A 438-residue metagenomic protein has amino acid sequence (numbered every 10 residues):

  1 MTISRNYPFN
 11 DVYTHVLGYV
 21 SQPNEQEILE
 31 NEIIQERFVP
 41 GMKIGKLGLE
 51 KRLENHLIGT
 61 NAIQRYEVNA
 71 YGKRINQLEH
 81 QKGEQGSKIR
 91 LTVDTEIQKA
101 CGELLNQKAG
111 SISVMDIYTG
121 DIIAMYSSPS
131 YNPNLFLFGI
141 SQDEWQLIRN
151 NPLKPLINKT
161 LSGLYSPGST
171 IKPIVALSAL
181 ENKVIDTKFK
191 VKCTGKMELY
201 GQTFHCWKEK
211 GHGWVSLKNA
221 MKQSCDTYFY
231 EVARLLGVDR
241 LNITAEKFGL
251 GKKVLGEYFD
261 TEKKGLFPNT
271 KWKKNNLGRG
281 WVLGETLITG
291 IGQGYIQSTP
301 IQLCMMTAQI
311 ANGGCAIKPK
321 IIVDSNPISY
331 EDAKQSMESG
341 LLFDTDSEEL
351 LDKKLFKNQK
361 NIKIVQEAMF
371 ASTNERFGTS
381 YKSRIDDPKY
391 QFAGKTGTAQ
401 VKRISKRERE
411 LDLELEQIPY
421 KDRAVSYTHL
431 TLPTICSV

Functional and structural regions predicted by a protein language model:
M1-S111, Y126-K159, L164, E331-E348 (+1 more regions): Extracytoplasmic/periplasmic proteins that interact with beta-lactams or build/remodel peptidoglycan
N24, N61, A109, F189 (+3 more regions): Secondary-structure boundary/capping signal
E27, F204-H205, S437: Short, well-ordered strand-loop elements centered on a beta-strand within folded domains, enriched for acidic residues
E50, K218, I362, S437-V438: Short, structured helix-loop boundary elements
V68-L78, Y118-T170, I174-L430: Beta-lactam-recognizing serine transpeptidase/beta-lactamase-like catalytic domain environment
I112-I117: Short hydrophobic alpha-helical segments used for membrane anchoring or interfacial signaling
H429-V438: Single conserved hydrophobic/aromatic residue that forms the stacking wall/gate of nucleotide- or nucleobase-binding
